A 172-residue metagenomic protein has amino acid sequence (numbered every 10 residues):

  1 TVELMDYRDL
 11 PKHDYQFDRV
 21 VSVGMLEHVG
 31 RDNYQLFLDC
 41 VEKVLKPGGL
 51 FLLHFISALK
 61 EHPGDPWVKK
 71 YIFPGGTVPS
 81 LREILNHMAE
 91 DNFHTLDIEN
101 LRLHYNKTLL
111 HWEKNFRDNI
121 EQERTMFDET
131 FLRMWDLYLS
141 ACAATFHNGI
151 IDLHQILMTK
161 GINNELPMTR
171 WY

Functional and structural regions predicted by a protein language model:
T1-D9: Conserved SAM-binding strand-loop segment of SAM-dependent methyltransferases
R8-V20: A short acidic, Gly/Pro-enriched loop at the edge of an enzyme's catalytic core that lines a small-molecule cofactor
V21-L26: A conserved beta-strand element that flanks and buttresses the S-adenosyl-L-methionine
Q35-L50: A short glycine-rich, Lys/Arg-flanked "PGG" loop and its adjoining helix->strand segment in the class I
I56-L166, W171-Y172: Substrate-binding/catalytic lobe of Class I Rossmann-like enzymes that use SAM or dcSAM, i.e., the mid-to-C-terminal
